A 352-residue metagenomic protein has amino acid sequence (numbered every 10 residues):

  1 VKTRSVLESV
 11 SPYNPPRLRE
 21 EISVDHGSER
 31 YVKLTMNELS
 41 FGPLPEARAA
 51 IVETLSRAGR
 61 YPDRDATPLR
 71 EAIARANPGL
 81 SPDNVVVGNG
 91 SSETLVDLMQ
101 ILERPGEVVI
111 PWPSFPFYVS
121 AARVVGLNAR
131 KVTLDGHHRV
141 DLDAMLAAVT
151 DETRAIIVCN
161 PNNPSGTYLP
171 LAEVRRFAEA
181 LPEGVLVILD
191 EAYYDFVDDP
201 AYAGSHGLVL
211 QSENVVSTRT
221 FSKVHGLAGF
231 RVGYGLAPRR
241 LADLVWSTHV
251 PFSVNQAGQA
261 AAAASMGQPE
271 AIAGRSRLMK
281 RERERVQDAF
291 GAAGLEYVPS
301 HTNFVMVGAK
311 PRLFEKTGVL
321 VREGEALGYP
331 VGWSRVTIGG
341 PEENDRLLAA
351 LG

Functional and structural regions predicted by a protein language model:
K2-G90, D97: N-terminal small-domain helix-loop-helix segment of the aminotransferase-like
K33, K131-T133, A155-P161, V187-E191 (+1 more regions): Short beta-strands and strand-loop turn motifs
L44, N214-G291, L295-Y297: PLP-dependent aminotransferase class I/II
G79, A172, A326-G352: PLP-dependent enzyme catalytic core of the Aspartate aminotransferase-like
Q100-V158: PLP-dependent aminotransferase-like
R123, R130, V140-E152, P164-V187 (+1 more regions): Active-site pre-lysine segment of PLP-dependent enzymes
M279-K280, E284-G318, G324, S334: Conserved PLP-binding catalytic core of the aspartate aminotransferase-like
